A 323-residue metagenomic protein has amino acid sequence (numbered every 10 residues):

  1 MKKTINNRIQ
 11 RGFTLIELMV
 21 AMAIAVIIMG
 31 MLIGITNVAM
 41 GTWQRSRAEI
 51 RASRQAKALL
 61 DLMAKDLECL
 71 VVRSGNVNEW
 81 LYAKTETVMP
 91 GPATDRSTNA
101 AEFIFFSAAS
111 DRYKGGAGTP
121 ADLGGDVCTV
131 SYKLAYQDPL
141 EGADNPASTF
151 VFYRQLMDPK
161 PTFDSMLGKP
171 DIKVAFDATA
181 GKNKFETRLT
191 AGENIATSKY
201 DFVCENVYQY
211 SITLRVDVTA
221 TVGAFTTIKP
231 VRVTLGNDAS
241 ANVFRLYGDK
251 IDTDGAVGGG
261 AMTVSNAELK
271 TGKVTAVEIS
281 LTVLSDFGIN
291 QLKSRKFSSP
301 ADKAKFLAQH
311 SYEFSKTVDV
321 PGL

Functional and structural regions predicted by a protein language model:
K2-T4, R11-A64, E68-L70: Aliphatic-rich helix starts adjacent to a transmembrane/signal segment
V20, I24, R51, Q55 (+4 more regions): Conserved aromatic-histidine-acidic binding/catalytic patches
V38-R45, R51, A58-Y82, Q137-E141 (+4 more regions): Alpha-helix exit/C-cap motif
Q44-A48, E186-I195, F297-K305: Short helix/strand-bridging catalytic loops that position acidic/His residues to coordinate divalent metals and engage
V71, Y113-K114, G288: Short catalytic/ligand-binding loop motif for oxyanion handling, primarily in non-cytosolic enzymes, centered on
G75-V77, R96, A196-L323: Short linear sequence signals and composition-biased patches located at protein termini or domain-edge surfaces
T85-M89: Long hydrophobic segments that form regular secondary structure
P90-N242: Surface-exposed loop/linker segments characteristic of extracytoplasmic
